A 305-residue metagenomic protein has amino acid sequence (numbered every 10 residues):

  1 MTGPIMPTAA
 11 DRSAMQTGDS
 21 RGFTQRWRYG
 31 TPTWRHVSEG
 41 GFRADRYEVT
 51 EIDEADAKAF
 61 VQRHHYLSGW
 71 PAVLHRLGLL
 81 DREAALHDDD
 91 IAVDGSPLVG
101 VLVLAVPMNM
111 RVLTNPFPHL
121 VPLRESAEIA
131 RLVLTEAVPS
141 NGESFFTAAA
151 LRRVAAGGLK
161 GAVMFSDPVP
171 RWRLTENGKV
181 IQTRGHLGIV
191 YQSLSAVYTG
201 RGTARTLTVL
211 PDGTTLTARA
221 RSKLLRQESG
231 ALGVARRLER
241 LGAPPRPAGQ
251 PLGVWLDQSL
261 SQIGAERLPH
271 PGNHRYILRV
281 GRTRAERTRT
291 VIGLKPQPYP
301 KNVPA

Functional and structural regions predicted by a protein language model:
T2-S38, F42: Charged, low-complexity intrinsically disordered segments and flexible loops
T31-H75: Short amphipathic alpha-helix that is part of the acyltransferase structural core
E48-E51, S96, A105-I263: Acyl-donor binding region in acyl/amide transferases
V61, L74-N109: Conserved beta-hairpin
H64-L67, L260-A265: Short, P/G- and charge-enriched loop/turn segments at secondary-structure junctions
L74-R76, P271-Y276: Short hydrophobic/aromatic beta-strand or adjacent loop that forms the aromatic wall/cage of a ligand/substrate-binding
I277-R282: Short beta-strand-to-coil "C-cap" segments at the C-terminal boundary of structured domains/repeats, marking
R289-A305: Short, cationic low-complexity segments
